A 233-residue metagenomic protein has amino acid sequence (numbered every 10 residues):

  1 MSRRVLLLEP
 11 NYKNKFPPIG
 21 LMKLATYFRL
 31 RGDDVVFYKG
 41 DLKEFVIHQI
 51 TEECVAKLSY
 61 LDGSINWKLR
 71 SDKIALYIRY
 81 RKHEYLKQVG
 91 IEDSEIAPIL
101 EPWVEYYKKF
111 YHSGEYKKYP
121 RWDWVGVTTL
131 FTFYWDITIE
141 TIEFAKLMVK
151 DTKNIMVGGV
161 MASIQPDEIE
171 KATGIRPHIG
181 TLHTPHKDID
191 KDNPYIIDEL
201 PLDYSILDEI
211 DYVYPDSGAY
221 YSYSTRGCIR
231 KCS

Functional and structural regions predicted by a protein language model:
M1-L6: Extreme N-terminal starter segment of soluble prokaryotic enzymes
L7-P18, D203-S233: N-terminal pre-triad scaffold of radical SAM enzymes
L8-N11, R31-I50: A short beta-strand-loop structural module common to alpha/beta enzyme folds
N11-N14, N66, N154, N193: Detector for Asparagine
G20, L24-Y27, F37-V46, K82-G218: Glycine-rich beta-alpha loop elements in corrinoid/cobalamin-binding modules across cobalamin-dependent enzymes
L30, I74, I137: RNA-binding accessory domains that recognize and position tRNA/RNA substrates
K43-N66: N-terminal beta-loop-helix "entrance" segment that forms/cooperates in small-molecule cofactor or anionic ligand
D62-K82, K87: Aromatic- and Gly/Pro-rich amphipathic surface segment
